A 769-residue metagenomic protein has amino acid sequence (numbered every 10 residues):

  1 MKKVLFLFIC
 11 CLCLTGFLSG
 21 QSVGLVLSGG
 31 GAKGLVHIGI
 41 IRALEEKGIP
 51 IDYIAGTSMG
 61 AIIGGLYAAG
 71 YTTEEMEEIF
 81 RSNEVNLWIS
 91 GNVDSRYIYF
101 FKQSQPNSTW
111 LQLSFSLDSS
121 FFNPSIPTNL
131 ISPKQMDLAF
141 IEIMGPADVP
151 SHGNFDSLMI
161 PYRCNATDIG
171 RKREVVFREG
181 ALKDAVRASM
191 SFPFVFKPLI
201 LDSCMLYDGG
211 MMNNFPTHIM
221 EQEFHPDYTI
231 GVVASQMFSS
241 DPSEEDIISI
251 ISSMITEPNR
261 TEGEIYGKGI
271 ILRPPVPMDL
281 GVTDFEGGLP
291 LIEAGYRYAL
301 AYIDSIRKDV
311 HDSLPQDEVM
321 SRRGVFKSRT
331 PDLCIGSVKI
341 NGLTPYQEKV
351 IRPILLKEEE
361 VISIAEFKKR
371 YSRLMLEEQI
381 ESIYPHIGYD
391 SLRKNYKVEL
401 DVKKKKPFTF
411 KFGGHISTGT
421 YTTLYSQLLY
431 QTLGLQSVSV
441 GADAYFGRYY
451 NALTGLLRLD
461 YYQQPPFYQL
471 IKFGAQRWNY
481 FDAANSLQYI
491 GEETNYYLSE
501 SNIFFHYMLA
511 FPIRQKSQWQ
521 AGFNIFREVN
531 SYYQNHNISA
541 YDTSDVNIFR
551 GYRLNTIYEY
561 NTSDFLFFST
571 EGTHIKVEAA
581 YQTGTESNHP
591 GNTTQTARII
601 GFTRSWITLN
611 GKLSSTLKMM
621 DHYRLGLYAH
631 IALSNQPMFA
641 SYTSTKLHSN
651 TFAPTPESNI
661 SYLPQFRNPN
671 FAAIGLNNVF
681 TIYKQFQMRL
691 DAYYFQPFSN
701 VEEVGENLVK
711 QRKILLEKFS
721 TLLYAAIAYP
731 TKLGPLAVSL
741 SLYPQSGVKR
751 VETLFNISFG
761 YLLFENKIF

Functional and structural regions predicted by a protein language model:
V4-L18: Sec-dependent N-terminal signal peptides
S19-T57, G65-S372, L376-I383, I387-Y389 (+1 more regions): Patatin-like phospholipase
A166-I169, R178, R273-P274, I340-T344 (+9 more regions): Flexible glycine-/small-residue-rich
P242-M254, V704-E717: Short, surface-exposed loop/helix-turn segments at secondary-structure junctions that function as lids/hinges flanking
K357-V361, A365, N707-L715, L722-Y729 (+1 more regions): C-terminal soluble interaction/assembly domains
R370, L376, S382-S563, F567 (+7 more regions): Gram-negative/organellar outer-membrane beta-barrel architecture
G551-Y683, M688-E702, V709: C-terminal outer-membrane beta-barrel translocator/porin domains of Gram-negative envelope proteins and their
